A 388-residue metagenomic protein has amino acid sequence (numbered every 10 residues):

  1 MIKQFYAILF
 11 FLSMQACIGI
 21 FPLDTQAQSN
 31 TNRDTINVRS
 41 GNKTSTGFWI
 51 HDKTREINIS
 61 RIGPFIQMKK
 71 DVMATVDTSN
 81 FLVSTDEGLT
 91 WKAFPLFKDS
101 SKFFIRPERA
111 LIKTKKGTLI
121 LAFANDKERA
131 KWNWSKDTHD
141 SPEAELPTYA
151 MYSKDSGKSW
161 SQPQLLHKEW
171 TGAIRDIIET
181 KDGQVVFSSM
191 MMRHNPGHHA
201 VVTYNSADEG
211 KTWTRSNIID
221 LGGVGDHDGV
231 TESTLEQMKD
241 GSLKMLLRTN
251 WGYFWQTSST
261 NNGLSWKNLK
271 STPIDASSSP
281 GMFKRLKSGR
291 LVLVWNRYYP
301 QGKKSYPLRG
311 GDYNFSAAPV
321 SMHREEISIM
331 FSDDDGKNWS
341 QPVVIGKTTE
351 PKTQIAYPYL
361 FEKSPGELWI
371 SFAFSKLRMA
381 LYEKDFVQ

Functional and structural regions predicted by a protein language model:
M1-Q4: Positively charged n-region of N-terminal signal peptides that target proteins for export
A7-G19: Bacterial N-terminal signal peptides
C17-Q28: Signal peptide processing junction and immediate N-terminal pro/mature segment of secreted/exported proteins
Q28-Q388: Asp-box/BNR beta-propeller blade signature and adjacent active/binding-site loops in extracellular glycan-interacting
